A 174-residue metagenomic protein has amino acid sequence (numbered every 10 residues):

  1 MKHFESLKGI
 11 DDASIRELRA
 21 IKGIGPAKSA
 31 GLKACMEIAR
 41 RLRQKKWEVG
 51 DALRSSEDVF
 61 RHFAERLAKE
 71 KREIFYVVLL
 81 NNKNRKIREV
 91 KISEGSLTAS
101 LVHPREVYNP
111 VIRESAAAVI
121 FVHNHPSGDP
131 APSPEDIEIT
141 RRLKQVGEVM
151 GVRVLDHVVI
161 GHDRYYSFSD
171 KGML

Functional and structural regions predicted by a protein language model:
M1-D12, S29-K45: Amphipathic, charged-and-aliphatic alpha-helical interface segments that function as noncatalytic docking
A39-F63: Long, charged amphipathic helices and adjacent flexible linkers at domain junctions
E65-E114, A118: Histidine/lysine/aspartate-rich catalytic loop segments that bind and position anionic ligands
N84, F121, D156: Conserved hydrophobic/aromatic pocket- or pore-lining residues that grip, position, or stack substrates in active sites
E94, R141-L174: Divalent-metal-activated hydrolytic enzyme cores
H103-R105, P134-R141: Charged helix-capping and loop-helix junction motifs
A117-S127: Short acidic, glycine-rich surface-loop motifs adjacent to enzyme active sites
